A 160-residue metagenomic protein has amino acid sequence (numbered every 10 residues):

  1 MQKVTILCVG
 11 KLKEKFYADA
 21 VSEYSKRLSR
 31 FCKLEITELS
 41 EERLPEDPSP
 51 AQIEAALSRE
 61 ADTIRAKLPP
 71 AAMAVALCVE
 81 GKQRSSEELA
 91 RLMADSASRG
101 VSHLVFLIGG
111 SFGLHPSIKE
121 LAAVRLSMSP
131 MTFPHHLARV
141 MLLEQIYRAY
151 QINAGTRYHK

Functional and structural regions predicted by a protein language model:
M1-L28: N-terminal beta1-alpha1 ligand-phosphate binding loop
I6, V75, G109, L142: Conserved RecA-like P-loop NTPase ATPase core
L7, E35-T37: General small-molecule cofactor/ligand-binding pocket signal
L12, V79-K82, G110-G113: Short glycine-rich anion-binding loops that position phosphate/pyrophosphate groups of nucleotides and phosphorylated
C32, A71-A72, A122: Short, well-ordered alpha-helix to beta-strand connector turns
I36, A74-A76, R125-S127: Conserved beta-strand scaffold positions in the cores of enzyme catalytic domains, especially in NTP/NDP-utilizing
S40-S102: S-adenosyl-L-methionine/SAH cofactor-binding core of RNA-modifying enzymes
F112, P116-K160: Structured adenosyl-cofactor binding patch, chiefly the S-adenosyl-L-methionine
